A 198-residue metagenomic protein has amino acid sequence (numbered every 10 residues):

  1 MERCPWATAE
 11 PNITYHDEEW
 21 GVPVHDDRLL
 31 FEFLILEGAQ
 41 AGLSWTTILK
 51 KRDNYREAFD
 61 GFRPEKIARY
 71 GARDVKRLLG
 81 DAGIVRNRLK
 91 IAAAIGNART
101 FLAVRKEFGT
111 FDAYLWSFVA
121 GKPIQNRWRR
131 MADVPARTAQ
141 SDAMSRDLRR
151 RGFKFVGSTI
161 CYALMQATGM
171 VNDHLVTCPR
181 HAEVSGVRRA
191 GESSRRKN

Functional and structural regions predicted by a protein language model:
M1-N198: HhH-family (HhH-GPD) DNA N-glycosylase catalytic core used in base-excision repair
